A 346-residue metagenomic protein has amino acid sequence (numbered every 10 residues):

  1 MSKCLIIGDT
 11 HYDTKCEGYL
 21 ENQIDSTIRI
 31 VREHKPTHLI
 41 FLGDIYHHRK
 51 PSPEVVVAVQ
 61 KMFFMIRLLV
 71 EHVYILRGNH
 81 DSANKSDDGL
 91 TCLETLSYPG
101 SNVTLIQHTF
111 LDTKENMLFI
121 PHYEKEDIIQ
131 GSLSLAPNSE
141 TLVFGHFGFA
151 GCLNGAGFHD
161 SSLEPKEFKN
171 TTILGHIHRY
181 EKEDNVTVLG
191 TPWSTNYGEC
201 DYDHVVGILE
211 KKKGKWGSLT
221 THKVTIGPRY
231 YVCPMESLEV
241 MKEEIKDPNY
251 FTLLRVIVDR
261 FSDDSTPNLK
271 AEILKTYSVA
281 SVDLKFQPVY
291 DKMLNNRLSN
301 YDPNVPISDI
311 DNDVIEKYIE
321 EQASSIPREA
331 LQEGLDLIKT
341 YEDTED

Functional and structural regions predicted by a protein language model:
M1-M62, G131-E140, L337, Y341-D346: N-terminal active-site segment of His-dependent metallophosphoesterases
L5, N116-L118, G207: Conserved beta-strand elements of the Class I
I6-G8, H38-D44, H72-N79, T104-H108 (+4 more regions): Active-site neighborhood of phospho(di)ester-bond hydrolases with catalytic His/Asp-centered motifs
E33, K211-D346: Accessory, non-catalytic peripheral segments of nucleic-acid enzymes
V59, R77, D81-E164: Conserved catalytic scaffold of divalent metal-dependent phosphoesterases
I66-L69, S134-N138, S162-K169, D247-N249: Short, conserved loop/helix-junction motifs that constitute active-site signature segments in enzyme catalytic cores
S101-T104, E115-M117, T141, T171 (+2 more regions): Active-site regions of enzymes building and remodeling cell-envelope glycoconjugates
A150-L219: Conserved beta-sheet core of the metallophosphoesterase superfamily
